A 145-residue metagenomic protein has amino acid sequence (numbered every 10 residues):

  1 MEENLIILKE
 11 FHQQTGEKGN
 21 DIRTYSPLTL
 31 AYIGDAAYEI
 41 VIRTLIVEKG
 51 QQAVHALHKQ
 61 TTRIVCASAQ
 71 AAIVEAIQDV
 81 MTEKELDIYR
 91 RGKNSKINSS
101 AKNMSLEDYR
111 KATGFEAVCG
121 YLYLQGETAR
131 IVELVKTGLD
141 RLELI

Functional and structural regions predicted by a protein language model:
M1-I145: Double-stranded RNA-binding/processing signature
